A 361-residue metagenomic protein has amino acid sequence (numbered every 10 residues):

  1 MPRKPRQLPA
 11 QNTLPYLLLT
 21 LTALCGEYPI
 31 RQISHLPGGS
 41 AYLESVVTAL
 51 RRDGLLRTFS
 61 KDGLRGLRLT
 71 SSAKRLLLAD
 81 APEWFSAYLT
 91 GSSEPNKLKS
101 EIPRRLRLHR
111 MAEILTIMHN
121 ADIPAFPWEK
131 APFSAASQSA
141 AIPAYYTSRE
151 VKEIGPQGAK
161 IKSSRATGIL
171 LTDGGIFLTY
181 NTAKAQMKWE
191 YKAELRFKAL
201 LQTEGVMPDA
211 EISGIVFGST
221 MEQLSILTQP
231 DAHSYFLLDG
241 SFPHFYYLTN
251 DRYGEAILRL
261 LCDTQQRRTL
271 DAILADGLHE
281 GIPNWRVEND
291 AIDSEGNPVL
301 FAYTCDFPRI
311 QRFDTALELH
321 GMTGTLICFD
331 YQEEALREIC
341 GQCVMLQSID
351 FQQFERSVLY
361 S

Functional and structural regions predicted by a protein language model:
M1-Q7: Short, Lys/Arg-enriched N-terminal segment that forms or immediately precedes the first helix of a structured domain
A10-N12, P29, K61-P82: Short, cationic-aromatic polyanion-contact patches
C25-L36: Short acidic, hydrophobic short linear motifs in intrinsically disordered regions
L36-D53: Short amphipathic alpha-helical interaction segments
R51-D62: A short, conserved structural fragment
S72-R105: Short, amphipathic alpha-helical interaction segments positioned at domain boundaries
P95-E190: Exposed, interaction-prone assembly regions rather than primary DNA-binding/catalytic cores
T179-M187, A199-S361: Long, compositionally biased intrinsically disordered regions
